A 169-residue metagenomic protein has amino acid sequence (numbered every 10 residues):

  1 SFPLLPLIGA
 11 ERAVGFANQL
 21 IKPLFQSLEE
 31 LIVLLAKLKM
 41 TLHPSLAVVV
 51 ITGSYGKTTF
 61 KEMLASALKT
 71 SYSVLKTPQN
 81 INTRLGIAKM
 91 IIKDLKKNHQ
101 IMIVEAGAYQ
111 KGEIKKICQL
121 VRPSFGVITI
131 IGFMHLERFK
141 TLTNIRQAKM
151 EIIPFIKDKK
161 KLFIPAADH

Functional and structural regions predicted by a protein language model:
S1-L162, A166: Phosphate-binding loop of NTP-binding sites
